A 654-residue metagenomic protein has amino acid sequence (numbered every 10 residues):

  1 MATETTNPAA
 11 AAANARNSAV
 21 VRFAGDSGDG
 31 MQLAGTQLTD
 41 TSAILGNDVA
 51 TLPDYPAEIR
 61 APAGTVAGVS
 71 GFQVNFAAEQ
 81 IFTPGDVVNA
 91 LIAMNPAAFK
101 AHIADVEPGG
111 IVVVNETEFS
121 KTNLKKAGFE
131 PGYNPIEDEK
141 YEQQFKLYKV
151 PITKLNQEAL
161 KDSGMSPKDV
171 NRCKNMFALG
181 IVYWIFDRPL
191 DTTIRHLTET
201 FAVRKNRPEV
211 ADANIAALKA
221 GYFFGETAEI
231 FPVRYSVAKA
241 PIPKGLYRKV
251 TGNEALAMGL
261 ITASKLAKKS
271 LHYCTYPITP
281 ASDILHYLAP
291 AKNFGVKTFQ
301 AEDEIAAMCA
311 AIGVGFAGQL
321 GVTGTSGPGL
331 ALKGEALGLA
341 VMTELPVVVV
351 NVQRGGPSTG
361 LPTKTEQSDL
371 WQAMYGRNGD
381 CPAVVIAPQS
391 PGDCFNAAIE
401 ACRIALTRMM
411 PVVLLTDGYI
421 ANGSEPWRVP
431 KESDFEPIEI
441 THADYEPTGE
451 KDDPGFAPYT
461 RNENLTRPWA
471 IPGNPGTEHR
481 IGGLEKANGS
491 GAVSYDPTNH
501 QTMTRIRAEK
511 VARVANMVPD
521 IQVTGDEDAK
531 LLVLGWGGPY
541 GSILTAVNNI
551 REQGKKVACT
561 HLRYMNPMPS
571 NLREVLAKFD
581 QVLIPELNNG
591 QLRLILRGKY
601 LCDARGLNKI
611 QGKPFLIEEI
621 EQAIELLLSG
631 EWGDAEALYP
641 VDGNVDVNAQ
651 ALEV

Functional and structural regions predicted by a protein language model:
A2-L256, I261-A267: Active-site cofactor/cluster-binding pocket
T3-T5, V49-L52, T192-I194, K205-I215 (+6 more regions): Flexible, glycine/charged-enriched surface loops at secondary-structure junctions
S18, E158-L160, F201-A202, I230-G245 (+6 more regions): Gly-rich Lys/Arg/Thr-decorated short loops/hinges at beta-loop-alpha junctions or inter-strand turns that position
S18-P108, M258, A263, L271 (+3 more regions): Thiamine diphosphate
A19-D26, A178-G180, L271-C274, G321-G324 (+4 more regions): Short glycine-rich or small-residue beta-strand-to-loop segments that form or flank ligand, phosphate, metal/Fe-S
P56-R60, F119-T122, I305-M308, G329-L332 (+5 more regions): Short gly/pro/ser/thr-enriched loop/turn and capping motifs at secondary-structure boundaries
G85, L91, K140-L155, K364-V413 (+4 more regions): Conserved thiamine diphosphate
I242, V250-G259, A267, A397 (+1 more regions): Flexible, low-complexity linker and terminal segments
